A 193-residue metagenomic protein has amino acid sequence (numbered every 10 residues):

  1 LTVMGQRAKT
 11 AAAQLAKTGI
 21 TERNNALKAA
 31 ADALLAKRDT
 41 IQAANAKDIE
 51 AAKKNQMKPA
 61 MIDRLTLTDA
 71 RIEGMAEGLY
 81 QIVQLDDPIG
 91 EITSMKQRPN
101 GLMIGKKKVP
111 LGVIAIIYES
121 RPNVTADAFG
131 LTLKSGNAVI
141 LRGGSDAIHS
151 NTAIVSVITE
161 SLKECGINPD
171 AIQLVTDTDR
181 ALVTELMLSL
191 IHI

Functional and structural regions predicted by a protein language model:
L1-I104: N-terminal Rossmann-like NAD(P)+-binding subdomain of aldehyde/semialdehyde dehydrogenases
Q84, P88-E160, C165: Conserved small-residue-rich beta-alpha loop and adjacent elements that most often cradle the phosphate/pyrophosphate
I167-L174: A glycine-rich helix N-cap at a beta->alpha junction
A181-E185: Short acidic active-site motifs
H192-I193: Conserved small/polar residues in nucleotide/adenosyl-binding loops
